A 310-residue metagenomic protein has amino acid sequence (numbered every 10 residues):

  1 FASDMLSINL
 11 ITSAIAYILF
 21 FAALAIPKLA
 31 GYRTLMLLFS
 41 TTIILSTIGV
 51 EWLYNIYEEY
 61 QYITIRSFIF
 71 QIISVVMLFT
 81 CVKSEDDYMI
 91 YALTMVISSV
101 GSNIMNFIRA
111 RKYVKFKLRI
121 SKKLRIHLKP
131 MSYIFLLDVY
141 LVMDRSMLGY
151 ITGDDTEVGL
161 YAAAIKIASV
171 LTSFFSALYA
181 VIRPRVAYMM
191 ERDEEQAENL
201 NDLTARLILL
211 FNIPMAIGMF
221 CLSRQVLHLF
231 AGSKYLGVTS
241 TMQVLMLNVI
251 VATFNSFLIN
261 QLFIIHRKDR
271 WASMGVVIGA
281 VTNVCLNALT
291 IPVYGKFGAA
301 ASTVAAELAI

Functional and structural regions predicted by a protein language model:
F1-S7, A168-N212, I259-I265: Helix-loop junctions and terminal segments of transmembrane helices in multi-pass membrane transport/translocation
S3, R33, Q61, Y88-M89 (+5 more regions): Residues that define the loop-to-transmembrane-helix transition and helix capping in multi-pass membrane transporters
I8-L136, V142: Hydrophobic transmembrane helix module of multi-pass membrane transport proteins
Y17-A25, V75-T80, N103-R111, S146 (+7 more regions): Membrane-embedded alpha-helical segments of multi-pass transporters/permeases
L24-F39, D155, M219-F254: Interfacial segments at transmembrane-helix termini and the short loops linking adjacent helices
L29, I56-Y57, S84-E85, I151-D155 (+2 more regions): Helix-loop interface residues and adjacent transmembrane-helix termini in multi-pass membrane transporters, primarily
L38-N55, R66-S74, Y91-F107, Y133 (+4 more regions): Short runs within selected transmembrane alpha-helices of multi-pass transporters and secretion channels
F70, Y88-N106, A110, L118-Y188 (+4 more regions): Transmembrane helical elements of multi-pass membrane transporters/channels
